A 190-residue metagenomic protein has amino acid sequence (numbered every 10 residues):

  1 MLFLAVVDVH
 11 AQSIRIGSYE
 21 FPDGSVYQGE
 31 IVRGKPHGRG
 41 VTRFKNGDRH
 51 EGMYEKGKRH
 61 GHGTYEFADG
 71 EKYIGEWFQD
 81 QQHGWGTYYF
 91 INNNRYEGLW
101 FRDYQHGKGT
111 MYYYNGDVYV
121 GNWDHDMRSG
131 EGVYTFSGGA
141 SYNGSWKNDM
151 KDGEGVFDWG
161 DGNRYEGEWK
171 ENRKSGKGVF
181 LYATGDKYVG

Functional and structural regions predicted by a protein language model:
M1-A5: Bacterial N-terminal signal peptides
V7-V9: Intrinsic low-complexity/disordered segments
A11-R49: N-terminal segments that cap or nucleate solenoid repeat domains
R15-G17, G40, G63, G86 (+4 more regions): One face of beta-strands
G17, G185-G190: Leucine-rich solenoid repeat scaffolds
V26-H37, R49-H60, K72-H83, R95-H106 (+4 more regions): Conserved anchor residues at repeat-unit boundaries in beta-strand-based tandem repeats, strongest for the MORN repeat
R43, E66, Y88-Y89, K108-Y112 (+3 more regions): TPR/Sel1-like alpha-solenoid repeat signature
